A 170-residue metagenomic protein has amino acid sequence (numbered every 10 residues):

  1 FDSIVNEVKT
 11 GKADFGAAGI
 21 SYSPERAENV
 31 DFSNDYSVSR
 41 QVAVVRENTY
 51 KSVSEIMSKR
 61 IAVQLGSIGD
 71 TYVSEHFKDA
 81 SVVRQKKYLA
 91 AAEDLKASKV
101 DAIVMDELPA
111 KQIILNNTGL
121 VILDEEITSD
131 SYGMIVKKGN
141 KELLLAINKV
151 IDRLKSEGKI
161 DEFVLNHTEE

Functional and structural regions predicted by a protein language model:
F1-I56, V121-I127: Acidic, polar ligand-binding/catalytic clefts
D2-D14, N29-D31, E55, E75-H76 (+3 more regions): Short helices/loops that flank or line small-molecule/ion binding pockets
E7, T71-Y72, Q112-I113, A146 (+1 more regions): Phosphate- and divalent-cation-binding pockets in alpha/beta enzyme and binding domains that engage nucleotide-derived
I20-S21, V38-A92, E107-P109, K141 (+1 more regions): Bilobed "Venus flytrap"/periplasmic-binding protein-like clamshell domains and structurally analogous long
I20-S23, A27, V53, S81-V83 (+4 more regions): A residue-level marker of the well-folded mature domains of exported/periplasmic proteins
S37-V45, E107, K111-D152, T168-E170: Periplasmic-binding protein-like
I68-Q85, T118-E126, K149-E170: Ligand-binding clefts/hinges and TM-proximal coupling segments of bilobed small-molecule sensing domains
